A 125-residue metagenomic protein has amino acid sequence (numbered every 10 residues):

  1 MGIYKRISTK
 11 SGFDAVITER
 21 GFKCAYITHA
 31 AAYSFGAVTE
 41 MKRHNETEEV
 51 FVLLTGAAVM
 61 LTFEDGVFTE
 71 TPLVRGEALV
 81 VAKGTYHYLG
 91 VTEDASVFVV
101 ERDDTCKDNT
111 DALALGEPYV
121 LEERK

Functional and structural regions predicted by a protein language model:
M1-Y26, S34: A short, N-terminal "cap"/entry segment at the start of jelly-roll beta-barrel domains of the cupin/DSBH fold
G12-E19, Y26-T28, A114-K125: Catalytic cores of phosphodiester-bond-cleaving enzymes
I27-N45: Conserved short histidine dyad/triad with adjacent acidic residue
Y33-S34, G56-T62, A78-L79: Short beta-strand segments in beta-sandwich/barrel cores
N45-M60: Short, conserved beta-strand element in jelly-roll/cupin
M60-L61, V81, H87-T92, V97-V99: Short beta-strand His + acidic residue motifs that chelate non-heme Fe in jelly-roll/DSBH and cupin folds
D65-K83: Short acidic-glycine-tyrosine-enriched beta hairpin
T92-K125: Double-stranded beta-helix
